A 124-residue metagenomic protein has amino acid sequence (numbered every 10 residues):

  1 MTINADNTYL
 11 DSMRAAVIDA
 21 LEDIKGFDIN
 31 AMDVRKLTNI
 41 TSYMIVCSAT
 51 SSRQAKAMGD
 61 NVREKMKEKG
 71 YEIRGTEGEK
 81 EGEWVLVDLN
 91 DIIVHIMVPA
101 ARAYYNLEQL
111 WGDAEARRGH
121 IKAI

Functional and structural regions predicted by a protein language model:
M1-K36, T50-A57, E64, G78 (+1 more regions): Long, contiguous binding/interaction regions
D28-N39, R74-D91: Glycine/charge-rich, flexible interdomain linkers and switch-proximal surface loops that mediate coupling
T41, I92, Y105: Change "...and in nucleic-acid phosphodiester-cleaving endonucleases..." to "...and in nucleic-acid processing enzymes
M66-G75: Active-site cofactor/substrate anionic-group-binding motifs, chiefly glycine- and Lys/Arg-rich phosphate-binding loops
